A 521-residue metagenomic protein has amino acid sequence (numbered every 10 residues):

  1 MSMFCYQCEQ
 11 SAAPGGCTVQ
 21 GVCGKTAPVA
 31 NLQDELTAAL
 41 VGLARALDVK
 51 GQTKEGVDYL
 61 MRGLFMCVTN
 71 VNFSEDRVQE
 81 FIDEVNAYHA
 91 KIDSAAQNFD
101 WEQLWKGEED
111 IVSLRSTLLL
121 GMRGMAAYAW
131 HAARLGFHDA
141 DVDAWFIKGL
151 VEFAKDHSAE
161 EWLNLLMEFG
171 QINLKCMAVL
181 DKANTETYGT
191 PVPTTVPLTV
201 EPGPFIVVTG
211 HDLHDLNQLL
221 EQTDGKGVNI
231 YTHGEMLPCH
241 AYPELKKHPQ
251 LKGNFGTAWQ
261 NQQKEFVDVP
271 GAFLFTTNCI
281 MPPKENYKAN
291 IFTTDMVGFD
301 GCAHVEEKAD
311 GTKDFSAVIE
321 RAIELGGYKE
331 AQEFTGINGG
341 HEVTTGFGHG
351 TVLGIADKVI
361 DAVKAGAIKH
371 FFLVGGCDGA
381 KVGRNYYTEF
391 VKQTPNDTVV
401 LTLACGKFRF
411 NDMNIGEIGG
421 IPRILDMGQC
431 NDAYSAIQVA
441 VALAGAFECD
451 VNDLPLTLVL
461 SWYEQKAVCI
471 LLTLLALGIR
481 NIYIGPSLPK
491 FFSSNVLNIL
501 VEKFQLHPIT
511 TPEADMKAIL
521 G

Functional and structural regions predicted by a protein language model:
S2-A12, C17, K25-V29, Q33 (+2 more regions): Anaerobic metallocofactor- and corrinoid-dependent redox/one-carbon enzyme cores, especially those from methanogenesis
S2-T190, T195-G203, V207, G227 (+2 more regions): Long, compositionally biased, glycine/small-hydrophobic-enriched stretches that function as flexible linkers, tethers
